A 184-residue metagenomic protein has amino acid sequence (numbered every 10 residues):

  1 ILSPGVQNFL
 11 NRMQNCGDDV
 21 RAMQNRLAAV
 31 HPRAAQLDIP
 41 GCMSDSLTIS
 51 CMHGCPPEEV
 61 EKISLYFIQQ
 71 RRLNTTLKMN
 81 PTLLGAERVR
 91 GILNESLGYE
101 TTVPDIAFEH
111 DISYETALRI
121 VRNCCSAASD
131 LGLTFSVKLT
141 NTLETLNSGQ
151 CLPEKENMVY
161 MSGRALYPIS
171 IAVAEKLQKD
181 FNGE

Functional and structural regions predicted by a protein language model:
I1-N15, D19, S44-I49, N74-K78 (+3 more regions): Structural preference for beta-strand elements that scaffold enzyme active sites
N11-L37: Internal, non-catalytic "lid/hinge" segments that mediate substrate recognition, gating, inter-domain movement
P32-L47, I92-S96, P104: N-terminal small/glycine-rich loop or linker at the start of catalytic domains across soluble metabolic enzymes
D45-E58, H110-S113, E184: Active-site mouth loops of central-metabolism enzymes
G54, N80-T82, T142: Short, ordered loop/turn segments at secondary-structure junctions
P57, E61, L65-T75, S126-L131: Secondary-structure boundary elements
N74-L83, V89: Conserved mid-sequence domains
A86-G183: Glycine/Thr-rich beta-alpha phosphate-binding loop at enzyme active sites
